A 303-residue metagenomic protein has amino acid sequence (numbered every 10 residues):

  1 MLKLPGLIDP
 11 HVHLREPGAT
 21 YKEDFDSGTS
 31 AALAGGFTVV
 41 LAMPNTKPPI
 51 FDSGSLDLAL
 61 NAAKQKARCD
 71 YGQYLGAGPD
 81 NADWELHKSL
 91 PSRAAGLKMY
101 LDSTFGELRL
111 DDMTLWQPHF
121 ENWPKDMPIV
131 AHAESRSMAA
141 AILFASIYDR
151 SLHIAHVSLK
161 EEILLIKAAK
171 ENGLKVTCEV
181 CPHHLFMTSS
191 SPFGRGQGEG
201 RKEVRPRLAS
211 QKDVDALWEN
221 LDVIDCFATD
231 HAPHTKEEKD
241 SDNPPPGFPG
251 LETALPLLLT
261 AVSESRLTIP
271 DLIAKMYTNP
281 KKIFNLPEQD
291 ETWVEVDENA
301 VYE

Functional and structural regions predicted by a protein language model:
L2-K66: Metal-associated gating/positioning segment near the N- to mid-region
L4, S53-Q73, W116-I129, F248-L257: Alpha-helix-loop-beta-strand connector modules within alpha/beta enzyme cores
H11, A32, G36, Y71 (+7 more regions): Divalent metal-coordination and catalytic microenvironments
H13-Y21, L41-S53, L75-W84, S103-L108 (+2 more regions): Divalent metal-binding segments
T20-E23, S27, I50-G54, D111-T114 (+8 more regions): Conserved active-site and cofactor/substrate-binding residues in soluble primary-metabolism enzymes
F37-L41, A67-Y71, W123-P128, F144-L152 (+1 more regions): Short, surface-exposed connector motifs at secondary-structure boundaries
E85-F227: Histidine/acidic residue-rich metal-binding segments in metalloenzymes
R136-A139, F144-D149, D222, C226-F227 (+1 more regions): His/Asp/Glu-enriched, well-ordered alpha-helical/loop segment that forms or immediately abuts the divalent-metal
